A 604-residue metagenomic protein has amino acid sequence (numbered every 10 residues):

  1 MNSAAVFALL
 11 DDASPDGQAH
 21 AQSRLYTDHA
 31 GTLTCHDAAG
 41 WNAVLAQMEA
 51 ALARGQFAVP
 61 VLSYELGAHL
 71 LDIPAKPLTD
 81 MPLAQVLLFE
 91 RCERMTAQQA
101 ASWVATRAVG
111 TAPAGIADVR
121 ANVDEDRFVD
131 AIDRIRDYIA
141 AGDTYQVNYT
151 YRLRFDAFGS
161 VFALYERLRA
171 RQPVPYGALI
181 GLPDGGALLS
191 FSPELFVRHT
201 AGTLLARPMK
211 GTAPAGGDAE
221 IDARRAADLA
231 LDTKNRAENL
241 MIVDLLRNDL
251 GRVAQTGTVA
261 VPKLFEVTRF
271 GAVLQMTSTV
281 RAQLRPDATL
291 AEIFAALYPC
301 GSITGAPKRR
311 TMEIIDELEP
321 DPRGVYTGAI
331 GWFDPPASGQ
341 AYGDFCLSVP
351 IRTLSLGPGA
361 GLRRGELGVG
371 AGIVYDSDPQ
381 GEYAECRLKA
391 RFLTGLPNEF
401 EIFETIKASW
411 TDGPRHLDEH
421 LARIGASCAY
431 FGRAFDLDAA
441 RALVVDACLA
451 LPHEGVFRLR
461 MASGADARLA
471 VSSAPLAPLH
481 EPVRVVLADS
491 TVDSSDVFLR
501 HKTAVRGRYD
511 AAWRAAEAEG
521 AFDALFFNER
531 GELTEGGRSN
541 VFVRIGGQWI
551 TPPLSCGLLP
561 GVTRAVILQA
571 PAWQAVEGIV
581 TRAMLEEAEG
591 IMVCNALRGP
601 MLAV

Functional and structural regions predicted by a protein language model:
M1-I406, N528: Extended alpha-helical targeting/anchoring segments, especially N-terminal organellar/secretory targeting helices
N239, M276, G381-R458, A462-V604: Helix-start/capping segments and mature chain N-termini
